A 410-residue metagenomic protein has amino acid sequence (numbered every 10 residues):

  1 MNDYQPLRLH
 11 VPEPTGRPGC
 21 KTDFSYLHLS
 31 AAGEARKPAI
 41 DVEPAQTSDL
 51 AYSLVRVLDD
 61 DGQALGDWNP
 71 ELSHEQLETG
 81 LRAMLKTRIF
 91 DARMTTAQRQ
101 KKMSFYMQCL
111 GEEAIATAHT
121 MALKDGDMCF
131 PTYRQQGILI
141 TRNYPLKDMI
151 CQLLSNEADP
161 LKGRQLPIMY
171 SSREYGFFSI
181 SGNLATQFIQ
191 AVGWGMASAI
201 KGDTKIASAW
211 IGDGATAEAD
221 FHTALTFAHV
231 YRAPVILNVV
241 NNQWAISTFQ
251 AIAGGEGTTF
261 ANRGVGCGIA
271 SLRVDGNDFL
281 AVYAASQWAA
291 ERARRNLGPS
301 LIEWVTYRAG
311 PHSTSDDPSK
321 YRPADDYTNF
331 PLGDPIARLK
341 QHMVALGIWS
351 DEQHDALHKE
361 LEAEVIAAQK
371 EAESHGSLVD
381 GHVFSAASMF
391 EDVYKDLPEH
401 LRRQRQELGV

Functional and structural regions predicted by a protein language model:
M1-I115, G310, D317-S319, A324-V410: Conserved acidic/glycine
D41, F221-A224, A284-E291: Glycine-rich, charged/polar anion/phosphate-binding loops that engage phosphate groups from diverse ligands
G66, M196-D203, E256-W288, P331-H358: Conserved thiamine diphosphate
I89, T96, K101-A233, N238 (+3 more regions): Cofactor-binding active-site loop characterized by glycine-rich and histidine/acidic residues
R134, V240-Q243, G276-N277, V305-Y307: Short, ordered loop/turn segments at secondary-structure junctions
G137, Q243-I246, N262, R308-G310: Short gly/pro/ser/thr-enriched loop/turn and capping motifs at secondary-structure boundaries
W244-Q250, I269-D275, S319-T328, E352-H354: Short beta-alpha connecting loops at secondary-structure transitions that line or flank enzyme active sites
